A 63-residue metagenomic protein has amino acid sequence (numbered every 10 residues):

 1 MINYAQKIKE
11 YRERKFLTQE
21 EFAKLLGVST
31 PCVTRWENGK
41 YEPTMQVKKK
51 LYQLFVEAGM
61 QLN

Functional and structural regions predicted by a protein language model:
M1-R14, Y52: A short, Lys/Arg-rich alpha-helix, primarily the initiator
K9, C32-R35, T44, Y52: Key DNA-contacting residues within the recognition helix of helix-turn-helix
E13, G27, N38-K40: Residue-level detection of the helix-turn-helix DNA-binding "recognition helix"
F16-T34: Short alpha-helical DNA-recognition segment
S29, K40, L54, A58: The DNA-recognition helices of helix-turn-helix-type DNA-binding domains
Q46-N63: DNA major-groove recognition helix of helix-turn-helix/homeodomain DNA-binding modules
